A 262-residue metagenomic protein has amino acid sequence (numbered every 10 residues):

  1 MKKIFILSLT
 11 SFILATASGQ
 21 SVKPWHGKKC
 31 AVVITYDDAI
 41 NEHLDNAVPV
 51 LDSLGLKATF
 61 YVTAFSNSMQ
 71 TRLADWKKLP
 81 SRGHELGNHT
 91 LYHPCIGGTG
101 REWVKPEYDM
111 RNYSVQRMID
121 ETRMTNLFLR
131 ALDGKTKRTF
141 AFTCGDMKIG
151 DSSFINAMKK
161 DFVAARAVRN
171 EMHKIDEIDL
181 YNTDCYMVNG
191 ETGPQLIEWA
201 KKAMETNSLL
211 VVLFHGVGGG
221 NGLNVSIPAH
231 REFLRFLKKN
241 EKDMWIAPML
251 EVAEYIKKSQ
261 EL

Functional and structural regions predicted by a protein language model:
M1-P24: Bacterial Sec-dependent N-terminal signal peptides
Q20-L44, Y186: Boundary/entry segment of secreted carbohydrate-active catalytic domains
V22-P24, A58, N67-S68, R130 (+3 more regions): C-terminal domain-boundary segment and adjacent tail
C30-A31, D52-G150, K160-D161, V168-T183 (+1 more regions): Metal-dependent polysaccharide deacetylase catalytic core of the NodB/CE4 family, i.e., the active-site-bearing domain
Y36-A39, T90, G216, M249: Active-site metal-binding loops of divalent metal-dependent hydrolases
D38-E42, Q70, N112-D120, G190 (+1 more regions): Soluble non-cytosolic domains of exported or imported proteins
L44, V48, L73-K77, I119-L129 (+3 more regions): Generic structural signal for well-ordered alpha-helices, preferentially at hydrophobic/aromatic core positions
N189-K201: A Trp-anchored, charged/polar loop motif used as the substrate-binding/catalytic surface of acyl/ester-handling
